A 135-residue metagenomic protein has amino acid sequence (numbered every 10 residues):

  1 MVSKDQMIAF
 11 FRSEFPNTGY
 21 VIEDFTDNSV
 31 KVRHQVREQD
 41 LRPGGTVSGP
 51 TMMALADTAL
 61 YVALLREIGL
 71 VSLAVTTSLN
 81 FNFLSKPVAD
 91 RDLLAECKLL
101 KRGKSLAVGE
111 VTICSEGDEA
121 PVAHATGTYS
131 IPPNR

Functional and structural regions predicted by a protein language model:
M1-R33, R37-Q39: Non-catalytic linker/capping segments at the edges of enzyme domains
T18, N28-V30, G49, L73-L79 (+3 more regions): A generic structural signal for short beta-strands and their flanking turns/coil linkers
H34-V36, F83, I131: Hydrophobic residues in beta-strands and at strand termini
R37-L41, T58-L60, A89: Short, charged/polar surface micro-motifs in flexible loops or helix N-caps
Q39-L55: A conserved, well-ordered hydrophobic junction motif at loop->secondary-structure transitions
P50-L70: Active-site helix/loop of acyl-thioester processing domains in fatty-acid/polyketide metabolism, spanning hotdog-fold
A63-L94, L99: Hydrophobic beta-strand-centered segment that forms part of the acyl-chain substrate-binding groove
V88-D90, L94, K98-R135: HotDog/MaoC-like acyl-thioester-processing domains
